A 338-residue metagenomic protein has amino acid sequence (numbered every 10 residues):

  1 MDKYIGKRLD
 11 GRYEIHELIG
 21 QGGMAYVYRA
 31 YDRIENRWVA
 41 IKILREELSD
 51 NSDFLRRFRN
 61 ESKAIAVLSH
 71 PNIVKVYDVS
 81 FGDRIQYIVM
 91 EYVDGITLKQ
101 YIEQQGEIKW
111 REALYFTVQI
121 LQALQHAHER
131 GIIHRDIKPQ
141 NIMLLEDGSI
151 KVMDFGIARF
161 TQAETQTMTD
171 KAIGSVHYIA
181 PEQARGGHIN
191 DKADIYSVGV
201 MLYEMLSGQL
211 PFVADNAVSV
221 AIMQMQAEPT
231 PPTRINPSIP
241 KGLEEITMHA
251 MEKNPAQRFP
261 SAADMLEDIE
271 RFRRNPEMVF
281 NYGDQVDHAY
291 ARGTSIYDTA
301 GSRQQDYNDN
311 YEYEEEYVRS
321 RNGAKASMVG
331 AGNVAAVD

Functional and structural regions predicted by a protein language model:
H16-G22, V27: Protein kinase glycine-rich loop
R45-V67: AlphaC helix of the eukaryotic protein kinase fold
V79: Activation-segment/catalytic-loop signature of the eukaryotic protein kinase fold
D83-T97, Y101, Q105: Conserved short submotifs of the Hanks-type protein kinase catalytic core that shape the nucleotide-binding pocket
F116-T117: Activation segment signature within eukaryotic-like protein kinase domains
I120-I132: Protein kinase catalytic-loop region centered on the HRD/HxD motif
H177-F280: C-terminal lobe helix-coil module of Hanks-type protein kinase domains
P260-A335: Juxtacatalytic C-terminal regulatory tail of Ser/Thr protein kinases
